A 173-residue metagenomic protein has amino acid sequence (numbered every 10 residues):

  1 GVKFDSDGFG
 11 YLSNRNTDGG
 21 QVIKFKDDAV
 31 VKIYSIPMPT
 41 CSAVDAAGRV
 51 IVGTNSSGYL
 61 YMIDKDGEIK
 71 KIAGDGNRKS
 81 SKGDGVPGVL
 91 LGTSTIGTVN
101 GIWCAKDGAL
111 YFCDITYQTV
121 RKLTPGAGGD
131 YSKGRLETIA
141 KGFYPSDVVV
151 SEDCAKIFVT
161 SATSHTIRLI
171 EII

Functional and structural regions predicted by a protein language model:
G1, Y11, R15-T17, D27-M38 (+2 more regions): Gly/Pro-rich loop segments of beta-rich domains
F4-D7, V44-G48, C104-D107, V150-C154: Residue-level detector of Asp-centered blade-edge/turn motifs that repeat once per structural unit in beta-propeller
F9-S13, R49-G53, Y61, A109-F112 (+1 more regions): Conserved beta-propeller blade signature
R15-T17, N55-S56, I115, P125 (+1 more regions): Short loop/turn segments immediately following the C-termini of beta-strands
G19-I23, G58-Y61, E68, Q118-K122 (+1 more regions): A short loop-to-beta-strand structural motif that recurs across blades of beta-propeller domains
T98-D107, Y111-K122: Loop/turn-rich, solvent-exposed surfaces of beta-rich toroidal or solenoidal domains
L123-Y131, I170-I173: Short loop/turn segments immediately following beta-strands, especially the blade-tip and inter-blade linker loops
P145-I173: Blade-level signature of beta-propeller repeat domains, shared across WD40, Kelch, NHL, RCC1 and BNR/Asp-box propellers
